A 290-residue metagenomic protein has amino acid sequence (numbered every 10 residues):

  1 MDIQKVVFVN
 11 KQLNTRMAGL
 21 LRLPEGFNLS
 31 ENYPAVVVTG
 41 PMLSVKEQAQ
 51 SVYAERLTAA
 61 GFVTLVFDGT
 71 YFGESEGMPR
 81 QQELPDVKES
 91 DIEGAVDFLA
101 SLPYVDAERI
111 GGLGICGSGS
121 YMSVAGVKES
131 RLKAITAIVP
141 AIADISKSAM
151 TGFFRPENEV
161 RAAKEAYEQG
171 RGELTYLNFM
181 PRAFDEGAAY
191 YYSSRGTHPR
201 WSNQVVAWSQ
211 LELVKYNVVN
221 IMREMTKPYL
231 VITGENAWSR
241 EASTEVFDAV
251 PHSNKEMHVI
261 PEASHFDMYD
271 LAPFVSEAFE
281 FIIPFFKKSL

Functional and structural regions predicted by a protein language model:
M1-E31: N-terminal cap/lid segment of alpha/beta-hydrolase-fold proteins
L43-E55, G69, A242-S243: The serine-hydrolase catalytic nucleophile loop
R56-E76: Conserved alpha/beta-hydrolase
Q82-P103: Alpha/beta-hydrolase active-site loop
Y104-C116: Alpha/beta-hydrolase fold nucleophile elbow
S123-S194: Alpha/beta-hydrolase-fold enzymes
M225, V231-T233: Short beta-strand/loop motif that positions the catalytic acidic residue of the alpha/beta-hydrolase fold
A263-S276: Catalytic histidine-centered segment of alpha/beta-hydrolase-like enzymes
